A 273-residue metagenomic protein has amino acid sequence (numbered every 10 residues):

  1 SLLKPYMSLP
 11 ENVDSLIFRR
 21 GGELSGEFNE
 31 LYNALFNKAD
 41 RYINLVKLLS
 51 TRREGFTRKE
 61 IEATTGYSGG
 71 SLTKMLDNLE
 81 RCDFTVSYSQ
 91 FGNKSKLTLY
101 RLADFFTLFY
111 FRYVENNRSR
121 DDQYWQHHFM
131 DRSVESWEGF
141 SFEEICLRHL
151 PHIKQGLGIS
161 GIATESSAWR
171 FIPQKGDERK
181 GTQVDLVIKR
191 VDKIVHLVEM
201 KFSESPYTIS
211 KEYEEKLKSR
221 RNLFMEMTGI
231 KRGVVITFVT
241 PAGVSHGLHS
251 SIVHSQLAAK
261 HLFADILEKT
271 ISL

Functional and structural regions predicted by a protein language model:
S1-G26: Amphipathic alpha-helical "lid/sensor" segments that cap RecA-like P-loop NTPase cores
F18-Y42: Short alpha-helical segments that sit at the start of domains
N37-E54: Short amphipathic alpha-helical interface segments
L45, T57-T64: A short acidic, leucine-rich amphipathic alpha-helix
T65-C82: Short amphipathic alpha-helical interaction segments
E80-F91: A short, conserved structural fragment
F91, T98-L273: A cross-kingdom feature that marks ATP-driven nucleic-acid transaction machinery
